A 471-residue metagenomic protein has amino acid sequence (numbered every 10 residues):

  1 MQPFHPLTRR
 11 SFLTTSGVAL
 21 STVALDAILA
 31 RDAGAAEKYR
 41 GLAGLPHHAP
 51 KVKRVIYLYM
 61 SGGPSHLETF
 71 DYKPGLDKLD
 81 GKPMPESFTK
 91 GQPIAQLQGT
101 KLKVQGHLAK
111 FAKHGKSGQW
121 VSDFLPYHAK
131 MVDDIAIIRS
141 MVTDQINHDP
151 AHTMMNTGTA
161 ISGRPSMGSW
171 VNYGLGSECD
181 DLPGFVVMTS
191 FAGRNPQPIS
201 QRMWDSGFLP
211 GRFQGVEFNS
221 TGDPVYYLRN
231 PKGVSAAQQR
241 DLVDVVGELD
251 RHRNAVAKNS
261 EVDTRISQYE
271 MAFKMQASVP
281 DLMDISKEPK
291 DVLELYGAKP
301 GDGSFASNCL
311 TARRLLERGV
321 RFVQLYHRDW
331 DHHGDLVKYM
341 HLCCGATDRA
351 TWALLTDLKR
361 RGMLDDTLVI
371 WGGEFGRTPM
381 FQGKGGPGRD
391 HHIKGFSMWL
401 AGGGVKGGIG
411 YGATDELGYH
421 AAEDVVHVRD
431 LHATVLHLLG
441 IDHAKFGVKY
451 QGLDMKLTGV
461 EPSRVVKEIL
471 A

Functional and structural regions predicted by a protein language model:
M1-A471: Ligand-binding pockets and gating/stacking loops
